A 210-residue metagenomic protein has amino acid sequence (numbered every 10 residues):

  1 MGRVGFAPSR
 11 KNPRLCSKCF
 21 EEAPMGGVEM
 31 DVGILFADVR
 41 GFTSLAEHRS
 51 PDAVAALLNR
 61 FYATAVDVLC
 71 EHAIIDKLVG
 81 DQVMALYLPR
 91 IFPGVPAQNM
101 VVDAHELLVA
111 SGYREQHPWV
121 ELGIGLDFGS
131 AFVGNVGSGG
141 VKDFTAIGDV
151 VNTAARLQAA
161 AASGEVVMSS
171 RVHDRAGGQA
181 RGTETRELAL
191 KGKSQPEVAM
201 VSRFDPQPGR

Functional and structural regions predicted by a protein language model:
M1-D31: Regulatory cytosolic signal-relay segments
C19-E22, L107-A110, G139, A160-G164 (+1 more regions): Conserved, well-folded catalytic cores of nucleic-acid-processing and energy-transducing macromolecular machines
E22-V102: Catalytic NTP-binding/metal-coordinating core of nucleotidyl cyclase/transferase enzymes
I34, G123-G125, E165: A residue-level structural signature of the nucleotidyltransferase/glycosyltransferase Rossmann-like core
L69-Q98, A110-D149, E197-V198: Catalytic core of nucleotidyl cyclases, primarily class III adenylyl/guanylyl cyclases
A160-R210: Cytosolic regulatory/linker segments at or just downstream of nucleotide-handling modules in signal-transduction
